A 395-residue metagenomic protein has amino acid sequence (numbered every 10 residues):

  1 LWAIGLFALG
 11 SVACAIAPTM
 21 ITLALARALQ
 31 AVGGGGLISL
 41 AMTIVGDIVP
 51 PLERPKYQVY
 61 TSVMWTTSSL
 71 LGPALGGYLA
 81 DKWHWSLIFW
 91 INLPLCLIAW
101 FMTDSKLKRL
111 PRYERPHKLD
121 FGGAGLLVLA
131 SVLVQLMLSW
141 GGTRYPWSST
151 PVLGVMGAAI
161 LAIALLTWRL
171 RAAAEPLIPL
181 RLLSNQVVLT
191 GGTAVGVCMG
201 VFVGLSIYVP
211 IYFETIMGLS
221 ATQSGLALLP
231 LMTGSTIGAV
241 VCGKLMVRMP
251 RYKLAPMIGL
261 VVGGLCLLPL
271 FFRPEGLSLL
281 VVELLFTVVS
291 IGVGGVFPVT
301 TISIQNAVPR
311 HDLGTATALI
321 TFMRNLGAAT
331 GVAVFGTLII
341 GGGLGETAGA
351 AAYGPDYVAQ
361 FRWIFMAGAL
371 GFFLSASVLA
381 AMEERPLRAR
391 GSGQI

Functional and structural regions predicted by a protein language model:
L1-G122, R310: Helix-loop-helix hairpins in multi-pass membrane proteins, especially solute transporters
I4, G10, V32, M42 (+6 more regions): 12-transmembrane solute porter fold
G46, A99, D104, Q135 (+3 more regions): A cross-family signal for key residues in well-ordered alpha-helices that form functional helical elements
P50-P51, K108-E114, Q135-L153, G204: Alpha-helical transmembrane bundle and helix-membrane interface signal in multi-pass integral membrane proteins
S68-A80, H84, V134, L138 (+4 more regions): Small-residue (Gly/Pro/Ala) motifs that create kinks and tight helix-helix packing interfaces
L93-R112, V128-W140, A158-A173, S375-E383: C-terminal membrane-cytosol helix-exit motif in multi-pass small-molecule transporters
A99, G342-A351: Peri-membrane helix termini and adjoining interfacial loops of integral membrane proteins
W100-V128, T143, W147, R171-Q186 (+3 more regions): Flexible interhelical linker loops that connect adjacent transmembrane helices in multi-pass membrane transporters
